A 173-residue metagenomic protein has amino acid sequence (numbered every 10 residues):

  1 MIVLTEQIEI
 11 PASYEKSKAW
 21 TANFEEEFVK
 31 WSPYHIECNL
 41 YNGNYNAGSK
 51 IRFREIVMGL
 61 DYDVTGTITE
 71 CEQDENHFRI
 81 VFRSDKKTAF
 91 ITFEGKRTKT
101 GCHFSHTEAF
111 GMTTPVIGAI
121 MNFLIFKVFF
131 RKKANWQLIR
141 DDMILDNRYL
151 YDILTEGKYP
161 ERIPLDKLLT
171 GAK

Functional and structural regions predicted by a protein language model:
M1, G48, E75-H77, K99-H103: A generic structural signal for beta-strand entry/edge sites
M1-N42, N46, L169-K173: Hydrophobic ligand-binding cavity/cleft-lining segments
M1-P11, G101, F130-K133, Q137-R140 (+3 more regions): Hydrophobic-ligand-binding modules of eukaryotic lipid transfer/binding families
T5-Q7, D63-T65, F90-T92, T107: Well-ordered beta-strand positions in beta-sheet-rich domains
N39-K86, F90, D141-G157, L168-A172: Glycine-rich portal/gate segments that line the openings of hydrophobic small-molecule binding cavities
R83-D141: Beta-strand/loop substructures that line and gate deep hydrophobic ligand-binding cavities in soluble
